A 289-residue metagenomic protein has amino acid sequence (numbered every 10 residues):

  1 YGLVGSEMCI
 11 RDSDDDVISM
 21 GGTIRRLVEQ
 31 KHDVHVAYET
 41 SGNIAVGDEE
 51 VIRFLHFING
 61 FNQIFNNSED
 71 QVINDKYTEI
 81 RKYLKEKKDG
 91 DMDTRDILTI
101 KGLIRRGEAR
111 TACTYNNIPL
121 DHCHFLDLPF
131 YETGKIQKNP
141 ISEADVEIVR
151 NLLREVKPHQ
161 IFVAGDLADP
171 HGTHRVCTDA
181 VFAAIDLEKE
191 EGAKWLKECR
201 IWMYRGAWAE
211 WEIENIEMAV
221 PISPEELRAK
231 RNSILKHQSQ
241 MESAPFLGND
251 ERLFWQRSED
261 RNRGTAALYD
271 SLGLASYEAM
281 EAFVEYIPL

Functional and structural regions predicted by a protein language model:
Y1-G5, I10: Single conserved hydrophobic/aromatic residue that forms the stacking wall/gate of nucleotide- or nucleobase-binding
S6-E7, R26, A37-E39, N43-D70 (+1 more regions): Metal-dependent de-N-acetylase/amidase catalytic core
I10-D16: Histidine-centered catalytic micro-motifs
D16-S41: Histidine-anchored nucleotide/phosphate-binding helix
S68-K82: Glycine-rich active-site loop/strand segments that organize a redox cofactor
